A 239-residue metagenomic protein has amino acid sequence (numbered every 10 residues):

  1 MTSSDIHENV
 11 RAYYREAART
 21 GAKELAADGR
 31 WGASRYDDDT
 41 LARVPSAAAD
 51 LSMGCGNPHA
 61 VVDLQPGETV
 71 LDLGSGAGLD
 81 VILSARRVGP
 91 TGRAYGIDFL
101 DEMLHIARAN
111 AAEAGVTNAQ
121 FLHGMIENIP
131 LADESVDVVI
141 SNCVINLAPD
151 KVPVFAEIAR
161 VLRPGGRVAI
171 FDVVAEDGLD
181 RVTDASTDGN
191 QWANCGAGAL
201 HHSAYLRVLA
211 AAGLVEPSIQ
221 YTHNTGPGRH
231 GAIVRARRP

Functional and structural regions predicted by a protein language model:
M1-S34: N-terminal auxiliary segments of SAM/dcSAM-dependent transferases
R30-T69, L83, R87: Conserved alpha-helix/loop element of class I SAM-dependent methyltransferases that forms part of the SAM/SAH-binding
Q65-N128: Class I SAM-dependent methyltransferase SAM/SAH-binding core
V139-I140: Hydrophobic beta-strand segment of the Class I
V152-R167: A short glycine-rich, Lys/Arg-flanked "PGG" loop and its adjoining helix->strand segment in the class I
V174-G196: Short, glycine-/aromatic-enriched active-site segment of Class I SAM-dependent methyltransferases
A197-A212: Short alpha-helix
A212-P239: Core SAM-dependent methyltransferase catalytic element
